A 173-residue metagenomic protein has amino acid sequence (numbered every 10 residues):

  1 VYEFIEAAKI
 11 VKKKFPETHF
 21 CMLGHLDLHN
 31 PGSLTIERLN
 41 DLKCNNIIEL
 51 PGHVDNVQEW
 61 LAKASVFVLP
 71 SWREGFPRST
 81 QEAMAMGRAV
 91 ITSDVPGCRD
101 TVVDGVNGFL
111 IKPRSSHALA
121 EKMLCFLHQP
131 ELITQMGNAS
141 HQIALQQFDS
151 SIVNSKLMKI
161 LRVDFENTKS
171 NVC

Functional and structural regions predicted by a protein language model:
V1-I10, S33, H117-A118: A conserved mid-protein helix/loop that constitutes part of the nucleotide-sugar donor-binding site
H19-N46, L132: Short, structured helix-loop element that forms part of the nucleotide-activated donor/catalytic region
H53, W72: Aromatic "clamp/platform" in nucleotide-sugar-dependent glycosyltransferases that forms part of the donor/acceptor
V57, P77-T80, C98: Short glycine/serine-rich donor-binding loops of glycosyltransferases
A89-T92, V102: Short hydrophobic beta-strand element within catalytic cores of glycosyltransferases and related nucleotide-activated
D104-G105, F109-S116, C125-P130: Conserved acidic donor-binding segment of nucleotide-sugar-dependent glycosyltransferases
A118, C125, L132-Q146, V153-K159: A short, well-ordered alpha-helix in the C-terminal region of glycosyltransferases
S150-C173: C-terminal alpha-helical cap of glycosyltransferases
